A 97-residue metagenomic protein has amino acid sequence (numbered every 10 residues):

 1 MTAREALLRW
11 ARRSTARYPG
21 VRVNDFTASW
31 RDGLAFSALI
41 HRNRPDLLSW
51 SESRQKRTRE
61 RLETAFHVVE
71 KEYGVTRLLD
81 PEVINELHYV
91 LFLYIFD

Functional and structural regions predicted by a protein language model:
M1-D97: Alpha-helical coiled-coil scaffolding segments
